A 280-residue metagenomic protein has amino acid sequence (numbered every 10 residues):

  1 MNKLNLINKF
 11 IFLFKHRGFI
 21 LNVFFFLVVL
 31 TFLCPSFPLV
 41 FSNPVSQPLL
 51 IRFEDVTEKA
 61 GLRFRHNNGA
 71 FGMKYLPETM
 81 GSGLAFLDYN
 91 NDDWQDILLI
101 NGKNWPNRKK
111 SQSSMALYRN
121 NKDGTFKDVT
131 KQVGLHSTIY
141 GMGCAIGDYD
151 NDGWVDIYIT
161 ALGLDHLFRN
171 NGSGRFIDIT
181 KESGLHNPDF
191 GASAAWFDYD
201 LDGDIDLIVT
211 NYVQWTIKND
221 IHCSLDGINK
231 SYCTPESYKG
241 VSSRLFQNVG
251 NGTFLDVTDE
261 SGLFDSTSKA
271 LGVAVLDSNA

Functional and structural regions predicted by a protein language model:
M1, L33-A280: Acidic, glycine/proline-rich Ca2+-coordinating loop motifs
M1-R17: N-terminal secretory signal peptides that target proteins for export/translocation
L4, V23-L27, Q47: Low-complexity, intrinsically disordered regions enriched in charged/polar residues
N22-S36: Bacterial N-terminal signal peptides
